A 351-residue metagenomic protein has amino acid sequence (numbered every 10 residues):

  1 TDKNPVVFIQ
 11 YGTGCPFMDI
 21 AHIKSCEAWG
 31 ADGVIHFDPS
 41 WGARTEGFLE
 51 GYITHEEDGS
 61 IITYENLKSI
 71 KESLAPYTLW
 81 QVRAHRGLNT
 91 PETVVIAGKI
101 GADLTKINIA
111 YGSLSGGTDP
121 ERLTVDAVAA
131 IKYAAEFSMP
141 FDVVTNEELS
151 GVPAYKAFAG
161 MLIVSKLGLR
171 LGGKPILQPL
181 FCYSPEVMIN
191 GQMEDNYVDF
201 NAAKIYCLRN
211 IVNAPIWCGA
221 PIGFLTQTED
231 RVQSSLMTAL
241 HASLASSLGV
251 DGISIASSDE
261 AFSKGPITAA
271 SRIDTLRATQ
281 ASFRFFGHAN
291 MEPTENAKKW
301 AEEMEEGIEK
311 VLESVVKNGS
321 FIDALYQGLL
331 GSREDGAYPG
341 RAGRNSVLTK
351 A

Functional and structural regions predicted by a protein language model:
T1-F158: Active-site beta->alpha loop and helix N-cap motifs at the rims of alpha/beta catalytic domains
T13-I20, E57, G87, D195-V198 (+4 more regions): Electropositive phosphate-/nucleotide-binding environments in soluble metabolic enzymes
G14-K24, V95-K99, L162-K166, Q327-A351: Intrinsic disorder/low-complexity detector
S25, I96, A203, C207 (+2 more regions): Alpha-helical scaffold segments in soluble metabolic enzymes
A31-D32, Y206-A214, S247-D251, Q280-E295: Generic secondary-structure signature for well-ordered alpha-helical cores
Y52, E56, P120-V125, K264-R284: Short acidic, glycine/proline-enriched helix-loop-strand junctions
S113-T268: Catalytic alpha/beta core domains of metabolic enzymes, predominantly
R272-A351: Long, compositionally biased intrinsically disordered regions
